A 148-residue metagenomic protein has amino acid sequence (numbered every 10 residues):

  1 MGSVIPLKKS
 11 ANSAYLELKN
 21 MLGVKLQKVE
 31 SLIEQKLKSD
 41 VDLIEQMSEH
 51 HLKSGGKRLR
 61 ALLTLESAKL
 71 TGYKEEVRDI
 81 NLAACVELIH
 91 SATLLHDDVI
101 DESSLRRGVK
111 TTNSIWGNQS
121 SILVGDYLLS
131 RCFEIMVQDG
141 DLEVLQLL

Functional and structural regions predicted by a protein language model:
M1-E34: N-terminal amphipathic/basic leader segments beginning at the initiator methionine
Q27-K28, E34-L148: Mg2+-dependent prenyl diphosphate-binding active-site environment of isoprenoid biosynthetic enzymes
